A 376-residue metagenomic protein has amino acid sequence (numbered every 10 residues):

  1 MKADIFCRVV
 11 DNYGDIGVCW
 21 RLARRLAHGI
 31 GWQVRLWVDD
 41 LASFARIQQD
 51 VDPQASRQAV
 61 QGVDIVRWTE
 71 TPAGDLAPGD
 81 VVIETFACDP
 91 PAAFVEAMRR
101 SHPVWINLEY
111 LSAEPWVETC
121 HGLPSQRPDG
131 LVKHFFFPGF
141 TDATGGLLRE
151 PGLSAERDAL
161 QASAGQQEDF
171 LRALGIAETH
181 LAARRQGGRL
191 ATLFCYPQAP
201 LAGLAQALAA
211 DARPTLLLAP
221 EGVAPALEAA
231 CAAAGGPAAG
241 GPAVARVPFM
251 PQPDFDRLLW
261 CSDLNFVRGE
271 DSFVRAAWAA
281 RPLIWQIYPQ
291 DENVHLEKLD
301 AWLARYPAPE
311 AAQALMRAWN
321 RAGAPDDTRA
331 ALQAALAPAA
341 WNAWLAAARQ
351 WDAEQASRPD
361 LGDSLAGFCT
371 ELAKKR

Functional and structural regions predicted by a protein language model:
I5-I16, F194-A199, L264: Short, glycine-rich nucleotide/cofactor-binding loops
C7-G31, R35-L131, G222: Active-site and donor-binding regions of nucleotide-sugar-utilizing enzymes
W20, F249-K298: A donor-sugar binding/catalytic signature common to diverse glycosyltransferases and related nucleotide-sugar
R100-V104, R213-P214, R281: A short helix->loop->beta-strand "cap" motif at the edges of active sites that frequently abuts
E109-L201: A nucleotide-sugar donor-handling region in carbohydrate enzymes
R149-G152, A308-R376: C-terminal amphipathic helix plus adjacent low-complexity, charged tail appended to glycosyltransferase catalytic
A212-P248: Catalytic donor nucleotide-activated moiety binding site of glycosyltransferases and closely related
P282-D326: Nucleotide-sugar donor-binding patch of glycosyltransferase catalytic domains
